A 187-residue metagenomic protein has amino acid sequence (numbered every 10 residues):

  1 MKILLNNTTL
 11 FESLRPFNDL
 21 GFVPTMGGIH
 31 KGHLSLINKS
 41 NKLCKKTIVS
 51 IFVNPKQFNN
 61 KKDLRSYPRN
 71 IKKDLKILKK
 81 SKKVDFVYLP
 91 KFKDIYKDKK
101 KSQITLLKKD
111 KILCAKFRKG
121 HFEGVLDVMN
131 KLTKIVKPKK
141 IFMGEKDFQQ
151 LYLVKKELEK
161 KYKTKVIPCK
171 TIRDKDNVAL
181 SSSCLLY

Functional and structural regions predicted by a protein language model:
M1-L20: Positively charged, low-complexity intrinsically disordered leader regions
L14-F58, K62-S66, L113-V125, L132-V136: N-terminal catalytic cores of NTP/NDP-binding nucleotidyl/phosphoryl-transfer enzymes
H30, L78, M143, N177: Residue-level signal for inorganic ion chemistry
V49, V87-P90, P168: General beta-strand structural signal in soluble alpha/beta enzymes
S66-V84, P90-K140: Divalent-metal (Mg2+/Mn2+/Ca2+)-assisted nucleotide/phosphate chemistry catalytic cores
G124-V166: Structured ligand/cofactor/substrate-binding pocket environments in proteins
K165-L180: Short, flexible loop segments at boundaries between secondary-structure elements
Y187: Conserved small/polar residues in nucleotide/adenosyl-binding loops
